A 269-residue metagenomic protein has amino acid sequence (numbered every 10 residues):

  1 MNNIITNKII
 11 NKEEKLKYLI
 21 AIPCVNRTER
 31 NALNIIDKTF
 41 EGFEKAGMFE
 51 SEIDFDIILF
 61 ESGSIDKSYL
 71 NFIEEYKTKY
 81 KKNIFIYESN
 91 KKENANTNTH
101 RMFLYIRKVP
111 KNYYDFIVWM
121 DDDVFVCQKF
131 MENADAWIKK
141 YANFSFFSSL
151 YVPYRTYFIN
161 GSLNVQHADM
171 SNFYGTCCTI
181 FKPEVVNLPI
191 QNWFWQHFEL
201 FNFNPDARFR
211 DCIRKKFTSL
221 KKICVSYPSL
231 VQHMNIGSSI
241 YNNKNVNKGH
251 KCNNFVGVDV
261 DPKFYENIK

Functional and structural regions predicted by a protein language model:
N2-N3, I22-C24, R30-T39, W193-K269: C-terminal catalytic/acceptor-binding lobe
L16-I22, F43, F55-L59: Hydrophobic targeting segments
V25-T28, S64-I65, K92-N94, D123-F125 (+3 more regions): Short, solvent-exposed loop/turn segments at secondary-structure junctions
T28-I36, Y69, K91-T99, V126 (+3 more regions): Phosphate/oxyanion-binding active-site loops and adjacent basic polyanion-contact surfaces
K38-I53: Short, acidic, metal-binding catalytic loop of nucleotide-sugar glycosyltransferases
G63-Y114: Active-site-proximal specificity loops/subdomain of glycosyltransferases
Y114-F125: Short beta-strand-to-loop acidic/aromatic patch adjacent to the donor-nucleotide binding site
F125-N202, D206, D211: Conserved catalytic core of nucleotide-sugar-dependent glycosyltransferases
